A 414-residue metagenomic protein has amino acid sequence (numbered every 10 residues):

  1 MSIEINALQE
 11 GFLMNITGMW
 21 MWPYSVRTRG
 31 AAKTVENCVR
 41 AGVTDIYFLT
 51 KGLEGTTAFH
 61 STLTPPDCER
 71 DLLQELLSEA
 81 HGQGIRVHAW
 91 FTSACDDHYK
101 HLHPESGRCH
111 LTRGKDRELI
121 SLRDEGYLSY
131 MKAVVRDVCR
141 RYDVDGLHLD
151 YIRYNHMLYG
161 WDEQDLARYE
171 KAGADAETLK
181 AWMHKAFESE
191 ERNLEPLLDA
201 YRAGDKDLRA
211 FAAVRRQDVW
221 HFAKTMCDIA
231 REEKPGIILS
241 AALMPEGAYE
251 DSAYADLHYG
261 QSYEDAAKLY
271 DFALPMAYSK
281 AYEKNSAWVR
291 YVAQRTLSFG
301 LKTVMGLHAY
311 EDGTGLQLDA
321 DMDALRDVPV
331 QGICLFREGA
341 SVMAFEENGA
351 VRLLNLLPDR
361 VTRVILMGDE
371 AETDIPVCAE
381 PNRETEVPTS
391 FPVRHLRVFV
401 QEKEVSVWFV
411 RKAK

Functional and structural regions predicted by a protein language model:
F12-M19, V26, R86-Y142, Y159 (+3 more regions): Active-site-adjacent "subsite" loops/lids of carbohydrate-active enzymes
Y24-R40, Y127-D137, A253-K268, N285-V292 (+1 more regions): Short, acidic/polar
A31-E54, R141-G146, D265-F272, V328-G332: Catalytic domains of carbohydrate-active enzymes, especially glycoside hydrolases
D45-Y47, L72-R113, G146-R153, G236: Glycine-rich, aromatic-flanked loop segments that form ligand/cofactor-binding clefts across common enzyme folds
G52-C95, F211-E233: Aromatic-lined substrate-binding rim segments of carbohydrate-active enzymes
K115-L269, P275-A281: Polysaccharide-binding and catalytic clefts of secreted carbohydrate-active enzymes
D205-D207, I238-E250, A293-A320: Active-site clefts of carbohydrate-active enzymes
L269-S286, V292, V304-E346: Substrate-binding cleft of secreted/luminal carbohydrate-active enzymes
